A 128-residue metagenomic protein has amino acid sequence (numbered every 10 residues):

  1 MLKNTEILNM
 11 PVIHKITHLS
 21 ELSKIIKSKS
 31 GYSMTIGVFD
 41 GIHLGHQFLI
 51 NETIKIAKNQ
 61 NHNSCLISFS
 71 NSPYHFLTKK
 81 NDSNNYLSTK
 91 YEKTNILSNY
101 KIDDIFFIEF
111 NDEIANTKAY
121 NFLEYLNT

Functional and structural regions predicted by a protein language model:
M1-T128: Nucleotidyltransferase catalytic core that binds NTPs
